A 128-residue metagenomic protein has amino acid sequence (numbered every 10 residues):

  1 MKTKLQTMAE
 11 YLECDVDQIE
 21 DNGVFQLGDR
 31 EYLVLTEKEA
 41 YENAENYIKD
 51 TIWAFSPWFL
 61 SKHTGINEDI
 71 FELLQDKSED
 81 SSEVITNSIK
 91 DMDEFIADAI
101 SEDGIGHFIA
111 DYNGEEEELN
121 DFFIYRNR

Functional and structural regions predicted by a protein language model:
M1-R128: Acidic interaction surfaces
